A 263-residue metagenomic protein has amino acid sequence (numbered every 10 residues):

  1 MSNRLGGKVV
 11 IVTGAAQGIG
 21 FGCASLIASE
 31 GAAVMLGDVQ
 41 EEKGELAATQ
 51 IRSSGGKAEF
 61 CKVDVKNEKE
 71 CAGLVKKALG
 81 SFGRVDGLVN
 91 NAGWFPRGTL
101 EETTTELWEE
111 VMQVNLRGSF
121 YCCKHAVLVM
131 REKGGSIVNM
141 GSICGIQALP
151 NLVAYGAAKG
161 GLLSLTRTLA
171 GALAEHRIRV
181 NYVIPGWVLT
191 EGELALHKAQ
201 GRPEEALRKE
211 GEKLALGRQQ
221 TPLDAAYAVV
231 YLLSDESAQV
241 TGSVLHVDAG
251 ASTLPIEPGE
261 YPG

Functional and structural regions predicted by a protein language model:
N3-M35: Canonical Rossmann dinucleotide-binding motif of NAD(H)/NADP(H)-dependent dehydrogenases/reductases, specifically
F82, F120, R218-V247, S252: C-terminal substrate-recognition "lid" of short-chain dehydrogenase/reductases
V89, A174, R179, I184 (+1 more regions): Short, small/polar-rich loop/turn modules that mediate ligand/substrate recognition or access, typified
T99-L100, L107-E109, E210: Substrate-binding pocket helix/loop in short-chain dehydrogenase/reductase
C123, A158, T166: Active-site helix of classical SDR
L128, G171-E175, A238: Alpha-helical segment proximal to the catalytic Tyr-Lys
S142: Residue(s) in the substrate-gating loop at a strand-loop-helix junction that position the organic substrate next
